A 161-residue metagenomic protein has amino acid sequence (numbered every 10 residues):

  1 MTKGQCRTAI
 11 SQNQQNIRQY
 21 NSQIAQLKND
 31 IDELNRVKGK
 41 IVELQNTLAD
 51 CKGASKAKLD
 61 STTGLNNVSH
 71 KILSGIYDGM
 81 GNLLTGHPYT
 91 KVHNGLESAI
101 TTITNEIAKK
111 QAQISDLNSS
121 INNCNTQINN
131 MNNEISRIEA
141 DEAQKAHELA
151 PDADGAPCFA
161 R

Functional and structural regions predicted by a protein language model:
M1, T47, A160-R161: Extended, charged low-complexity scaffolding/tethering segments
M1-V37, I103, I107-A156: Long, non-membrane, amphipathic alpha-helices that form coiled-coils
K28-G75, M131-N132, I138: Extended alpha-helical coiled-coil "stalk/arm" regions that act as elongated linkers or oligomerization scaffolds
Q45, L59-D60, V92-N94, E142 (+1 more regions): Short, charged/polar low-complexity linear motifs in solvent-exposed/disordered segments
L59-N105: Short, glycine/alanine-rich amphipathic alpha-helical segment that often forms an alpha-turn-alpha hairpin
H70, S74-G86, E142-A160: Flexible coil/linker segments and helix-coil junctions enriched in charged and small residues
